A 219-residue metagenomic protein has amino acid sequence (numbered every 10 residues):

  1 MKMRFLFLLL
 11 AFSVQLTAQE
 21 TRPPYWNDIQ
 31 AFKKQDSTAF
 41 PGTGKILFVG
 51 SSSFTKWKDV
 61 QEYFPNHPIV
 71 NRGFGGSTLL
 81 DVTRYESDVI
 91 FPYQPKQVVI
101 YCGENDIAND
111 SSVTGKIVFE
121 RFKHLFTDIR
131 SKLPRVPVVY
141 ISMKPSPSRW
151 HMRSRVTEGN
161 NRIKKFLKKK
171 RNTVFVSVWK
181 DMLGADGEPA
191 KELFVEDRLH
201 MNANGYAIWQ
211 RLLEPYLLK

Functional and structural regions predicted by a protein language model:
M1-L47, F54, E62-Y63, K219: N-terminal secretory targeting modules
D36-I46, R84-P92, D128-R130: Short amphipathic alpha-helices and their capping/turn segments at secondary-structure boundaries
L47-V49, V70: Conserved beta-strand elements of the Class I
F54-Y63, P68-V70, D81-F119, V139 (+1 more regions): Oxyanion-hole/transition-state-stabilizing segment in secreted/luminal serine hydrolases and related acyltransferases
E86, F122-T127, N160: Generic structural signal for well-ordered alpha-helices, preferentially at hydrophobic/aromatic core positions
K123, T127-D128, K132, P145-S148: Extracellular glycan-modifying ectodomains
L133-P137: A short helix->loop->beta-strand "cap" motif at the edges of active sites that frequently abuts
P145-K219: Catalytic His-Asp segment of secreted/periplasmic serine-dependent ester chemistry enzymes
